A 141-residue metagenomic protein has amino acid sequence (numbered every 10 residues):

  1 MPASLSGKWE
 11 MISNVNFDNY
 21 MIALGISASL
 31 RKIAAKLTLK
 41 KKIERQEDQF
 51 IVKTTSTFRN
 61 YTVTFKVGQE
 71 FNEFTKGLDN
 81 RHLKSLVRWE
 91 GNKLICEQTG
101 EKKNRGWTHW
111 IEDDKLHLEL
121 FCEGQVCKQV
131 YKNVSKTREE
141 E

Functional and structural regions predicted by a protein language model:
M1-E141: Hydrophobic small-molecule pocket/channel-lining residues, especially in calycin-type beta-barrels
